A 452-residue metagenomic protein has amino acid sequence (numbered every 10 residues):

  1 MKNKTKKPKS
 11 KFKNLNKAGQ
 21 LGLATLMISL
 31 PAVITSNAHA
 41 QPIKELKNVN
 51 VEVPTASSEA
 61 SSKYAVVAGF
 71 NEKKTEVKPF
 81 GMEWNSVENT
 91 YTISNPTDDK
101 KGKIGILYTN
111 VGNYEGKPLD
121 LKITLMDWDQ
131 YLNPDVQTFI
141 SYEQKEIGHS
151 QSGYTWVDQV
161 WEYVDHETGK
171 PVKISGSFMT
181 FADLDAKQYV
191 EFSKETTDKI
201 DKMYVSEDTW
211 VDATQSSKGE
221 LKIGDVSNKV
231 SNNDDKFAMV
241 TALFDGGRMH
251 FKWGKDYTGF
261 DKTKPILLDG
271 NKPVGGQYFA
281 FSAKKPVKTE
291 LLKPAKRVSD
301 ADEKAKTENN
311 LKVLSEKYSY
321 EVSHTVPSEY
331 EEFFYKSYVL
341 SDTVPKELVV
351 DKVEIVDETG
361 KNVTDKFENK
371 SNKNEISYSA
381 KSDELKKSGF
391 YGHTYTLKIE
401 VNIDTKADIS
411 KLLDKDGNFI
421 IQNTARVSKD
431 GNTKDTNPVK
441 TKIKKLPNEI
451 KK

Functional and structural regions predicted by a protein language model:
M1-G22, H39: Bacterial Sec-dependent N-terminal signal peptides
L30-K47: Sec-dependent signal peptide cleavage junction
P42-E52, T138-G153, Y163-E167, K285-E332 (+2 more regions): Serine/threonine-rich, low-complexity linker/repeat segments that form flexible spacers/stalks
V53-K74, L184-E290: Contiguous ligand/interfacial binding patches
D99-V160: Surface-exposed, low-complexity/disordered Ser/Thr/Gly/Pro/Asn-rich loops and linkers
K170-D201, S323-D357: Low-complexity, serine/threonine/proline/glycine-rich extracellular segments that form mucin-like
D212-K255, E358-K411: Extracellular adhesion/glycan-binding regions together with long Ser/Thr- and acidic-residue-rich low-complexity tracts
G246-T289, V322, F334-K336, S382 (+1 more regions): Serine/threonine-enriched low-complexity regions used as flexible
